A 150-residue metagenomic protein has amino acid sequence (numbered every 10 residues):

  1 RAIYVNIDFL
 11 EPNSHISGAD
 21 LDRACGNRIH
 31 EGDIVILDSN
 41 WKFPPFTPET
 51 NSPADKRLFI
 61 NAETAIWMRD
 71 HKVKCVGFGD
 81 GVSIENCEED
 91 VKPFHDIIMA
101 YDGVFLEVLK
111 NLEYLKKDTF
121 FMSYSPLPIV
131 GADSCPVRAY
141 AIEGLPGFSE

Functional and structural regions predicted by a protein language model:
R1-E150: Active-/binding-site microenvironments in catalytic and ligand-binding cores
